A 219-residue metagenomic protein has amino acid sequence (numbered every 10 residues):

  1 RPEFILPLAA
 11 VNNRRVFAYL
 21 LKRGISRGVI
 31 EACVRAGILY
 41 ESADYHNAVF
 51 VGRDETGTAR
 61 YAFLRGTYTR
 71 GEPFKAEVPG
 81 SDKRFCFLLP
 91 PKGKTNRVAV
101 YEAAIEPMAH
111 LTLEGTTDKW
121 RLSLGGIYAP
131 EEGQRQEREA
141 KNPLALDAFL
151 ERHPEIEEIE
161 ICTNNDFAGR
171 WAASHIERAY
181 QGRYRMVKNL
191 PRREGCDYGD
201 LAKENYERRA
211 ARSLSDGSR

Functional and structural regions predicted by a protein language model:
R1-A48, T56, D216: TOPRIM metal-binding catalytic domain and adjacent DNA-binding surface shared by DnaG-type primases
I5-A9, A99, N165: Generic alpha-helical structural element
A18, M108-A109, R178: Surface-exposed charge patches
S26-R27, G37, G80, H153 (+2 more regions): Helix N-terminus capping/helix-initiation residues
A43-R152: Phosphate-handling DNA/RNA-contact segment within nucleic-acid enzymes
T112-R219: TOPRIM fold recognition
